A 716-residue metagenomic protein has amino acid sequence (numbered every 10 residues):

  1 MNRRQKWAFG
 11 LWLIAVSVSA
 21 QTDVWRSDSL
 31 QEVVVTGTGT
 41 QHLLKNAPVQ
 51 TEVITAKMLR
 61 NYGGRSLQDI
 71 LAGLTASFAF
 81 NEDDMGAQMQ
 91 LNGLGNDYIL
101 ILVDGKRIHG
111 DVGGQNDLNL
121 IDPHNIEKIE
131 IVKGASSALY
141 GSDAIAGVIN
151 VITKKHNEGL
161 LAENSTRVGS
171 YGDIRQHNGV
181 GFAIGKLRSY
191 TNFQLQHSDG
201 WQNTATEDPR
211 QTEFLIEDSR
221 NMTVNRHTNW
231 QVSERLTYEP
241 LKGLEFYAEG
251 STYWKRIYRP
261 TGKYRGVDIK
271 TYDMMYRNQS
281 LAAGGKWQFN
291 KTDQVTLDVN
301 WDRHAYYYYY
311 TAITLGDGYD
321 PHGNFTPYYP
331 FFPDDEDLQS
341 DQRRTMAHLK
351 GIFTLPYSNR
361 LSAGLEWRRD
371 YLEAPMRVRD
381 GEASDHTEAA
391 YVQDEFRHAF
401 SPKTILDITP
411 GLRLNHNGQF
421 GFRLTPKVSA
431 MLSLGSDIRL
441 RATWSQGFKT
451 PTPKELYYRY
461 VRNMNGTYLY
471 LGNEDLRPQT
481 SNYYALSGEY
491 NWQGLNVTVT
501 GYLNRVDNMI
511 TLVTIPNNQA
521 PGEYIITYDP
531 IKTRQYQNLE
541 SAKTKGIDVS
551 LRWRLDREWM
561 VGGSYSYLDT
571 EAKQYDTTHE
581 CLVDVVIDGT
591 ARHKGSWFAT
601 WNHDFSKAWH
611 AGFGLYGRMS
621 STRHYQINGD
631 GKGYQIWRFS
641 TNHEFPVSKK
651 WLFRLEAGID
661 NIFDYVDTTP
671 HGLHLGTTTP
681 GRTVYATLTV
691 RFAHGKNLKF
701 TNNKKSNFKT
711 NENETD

Functional and structural regions predicted by a protein language model:
A20, N192, T237-E239, T443-S445 (+3 more regions): Conserved C-terminal beta-signal and adjacent last beta-strands/turns of outer-membrane beta-barrel proteins
S29-L59, Q88, I99: N-terminal periplasmic "start-of-domain" segments of outer-membrane beta-barrel proteins
Q68-K106: Extracytoplasmic beta-strand/coil segments of soluble accessory domains associated with Gram-negative outer-membrane
K106-K133: Short acidic/polar hinge/loop motifs at secondary-structure boundaries that mediate gating or recognition
E158, R167, F182-M274: Periplasmic-side early beta-strands and strand-to-turn transitions of outer-membrane beta-barrels
A305, G418-R423, S436-Y484, L503-Q537 (+2 more regions): Surface-exposed extracellular loop regions of Gram-negative outer-membrane beta-barrel proteins, predominantly
R344-K350, A383, A389-Y391, R477 (+3 more regions): Outer membrane beta-barrel strand-and-loop segments of large Gram-negative receptors, especially TonB-dependent
Y357, L361, H398-K403, L503-R505 (+3 more regions): Gram-negative outer-membrane beta-barrel transporters
